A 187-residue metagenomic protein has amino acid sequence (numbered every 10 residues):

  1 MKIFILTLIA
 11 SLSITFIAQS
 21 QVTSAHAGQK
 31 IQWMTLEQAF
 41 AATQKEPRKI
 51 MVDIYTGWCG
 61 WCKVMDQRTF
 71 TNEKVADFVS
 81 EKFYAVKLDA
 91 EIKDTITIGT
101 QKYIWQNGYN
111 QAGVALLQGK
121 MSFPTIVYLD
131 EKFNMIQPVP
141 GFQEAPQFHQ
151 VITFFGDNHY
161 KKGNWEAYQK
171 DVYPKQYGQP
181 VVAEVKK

Functional and structural regions predicted by a protein language model:
M1-I5: Positively charged n-region of N-terminal signal peptides that target proteins for export
L6-T15: Bacterial N-terminal signal peptides
F16-S20: Sec/Tat signal peptide C-region and signal peptidase I cleavage site
Q21-I31, Q44, D130, I136-K187: Non-globular targeting/processing and membrane-anchoring segments
I31-K49, V79: A short beta-strand-turn-helix
E46-G60, A85: Short active-site neighborhood of thiol/selenol oxidoreductases, capturing the structured segment around
K63-Q67: Detector for the c-type heme attachment site
E73-A76, S80-P140, A145, Q150-K161 (+1 more regions): Thioredoxin-like thiol-disulfide oxidoreductase module
